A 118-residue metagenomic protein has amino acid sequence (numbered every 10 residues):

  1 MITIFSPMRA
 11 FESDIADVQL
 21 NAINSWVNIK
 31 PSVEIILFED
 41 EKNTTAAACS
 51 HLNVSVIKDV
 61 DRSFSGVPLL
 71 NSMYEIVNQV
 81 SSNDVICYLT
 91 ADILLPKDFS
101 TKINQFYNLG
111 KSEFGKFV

Functional and structural regions predicted by a protein language model:
M1-N21: N-proximal low-complexity "stem/linker" segments adjacent to membrane-targeting elements
A16-I23, L70-S72, D98-N104: Well-ordered, non-membrane alpha-helical segments in soluble/globular domains
L20-V33: Short, acidic, metal-binding catalytic loop of nucleotide-sugar glycosyltransferases
V33-D40, K116-V118: Short, hydrophobic beta-strand segments that form beta-sheet elements in well-ordered domains
F38-I86, P96: Active-site-proximal specificity loops/subdomain of glycosyltransferases
L89: Catalytic metal- and UDP-sugar-binding loop of GT-A-like glycosyltransferases, i.e., residues flanking the conserved
L95-V118: Conserved donor-nucleotide/metal-binding helix-loop-beta segment in metal-dependent transferases, i.e., the alpha-helix
